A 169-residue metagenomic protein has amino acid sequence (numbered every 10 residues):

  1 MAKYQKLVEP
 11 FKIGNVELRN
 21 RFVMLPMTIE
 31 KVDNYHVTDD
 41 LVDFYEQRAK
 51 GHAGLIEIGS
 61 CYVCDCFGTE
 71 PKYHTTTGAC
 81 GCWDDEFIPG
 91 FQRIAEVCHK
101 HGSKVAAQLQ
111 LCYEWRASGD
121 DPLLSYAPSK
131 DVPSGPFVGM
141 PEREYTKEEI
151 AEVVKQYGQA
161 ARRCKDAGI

Functional and structural regions predicted by a protein language model:
M1-I169: Flavin-dependent oxidoreductase catalytic cores
